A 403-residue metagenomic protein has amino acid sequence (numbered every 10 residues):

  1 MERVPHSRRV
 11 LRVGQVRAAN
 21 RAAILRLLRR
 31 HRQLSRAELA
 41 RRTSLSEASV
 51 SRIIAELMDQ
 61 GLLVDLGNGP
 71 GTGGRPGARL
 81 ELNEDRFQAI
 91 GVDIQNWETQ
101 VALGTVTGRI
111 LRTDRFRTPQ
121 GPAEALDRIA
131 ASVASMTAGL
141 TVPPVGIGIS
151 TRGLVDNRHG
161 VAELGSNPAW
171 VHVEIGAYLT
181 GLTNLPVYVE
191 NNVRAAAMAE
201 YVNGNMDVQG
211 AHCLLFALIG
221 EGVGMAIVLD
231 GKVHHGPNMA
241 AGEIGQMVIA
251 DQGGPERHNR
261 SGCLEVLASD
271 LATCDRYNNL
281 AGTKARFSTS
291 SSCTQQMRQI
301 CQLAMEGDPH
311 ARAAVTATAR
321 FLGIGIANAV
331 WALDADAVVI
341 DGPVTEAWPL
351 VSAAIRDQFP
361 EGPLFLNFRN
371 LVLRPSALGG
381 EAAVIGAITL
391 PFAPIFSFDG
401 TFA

Functional and structural regions predicted by a protein language model:
M1-N68, T72-P143, T183, N205-V208 (+2 more regions): ATP-binding/phosphotransfer module of carbohydrate and carboxylate kinases, centering on a glycine-rich
V92, P143-S150, L154-C274, G386-A403: Phosphate-binding/catalytic loop of phosphoryl-transfer enzymes
